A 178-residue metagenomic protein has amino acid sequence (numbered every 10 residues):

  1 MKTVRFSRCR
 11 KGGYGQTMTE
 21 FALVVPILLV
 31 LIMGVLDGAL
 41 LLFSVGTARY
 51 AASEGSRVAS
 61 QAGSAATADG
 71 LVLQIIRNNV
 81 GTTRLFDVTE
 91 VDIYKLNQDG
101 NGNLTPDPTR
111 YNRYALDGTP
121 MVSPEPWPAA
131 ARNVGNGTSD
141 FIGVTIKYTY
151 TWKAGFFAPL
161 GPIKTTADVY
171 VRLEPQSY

Functional and structural regions predicted by a protein language model:
K2-V80: Alpha-helical assembly-interface signal, strongest on the long, hydrophobic N-terminal helix that forms
Y14, G137-D140, T165: Residue-level preference for short coil/turn positions at secondary-structure junctions
A22, G137-S139, L160: Transmembrane beta-barrel outer-membrane domains
L41, G135-G137, A158: Aromatic-acidic/polar surface patches that form glycan- and anion
R57-T138, T145: Short amphipathic secondary-structure patches
G143-Y178: Low-complexity, S/T/G/P-rich flexible repeat/linker segments used as non-globular hinges and stalks within
